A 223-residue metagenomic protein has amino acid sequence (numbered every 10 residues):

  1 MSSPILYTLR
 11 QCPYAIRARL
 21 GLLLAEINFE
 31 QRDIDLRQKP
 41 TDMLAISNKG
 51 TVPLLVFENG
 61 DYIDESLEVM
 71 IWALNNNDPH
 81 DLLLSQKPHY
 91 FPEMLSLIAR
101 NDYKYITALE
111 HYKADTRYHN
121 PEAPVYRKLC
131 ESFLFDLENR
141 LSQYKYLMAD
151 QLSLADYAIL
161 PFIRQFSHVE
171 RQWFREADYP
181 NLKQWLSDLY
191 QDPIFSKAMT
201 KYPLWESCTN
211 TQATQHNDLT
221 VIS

Functional and structural regions predicted by a protein language model:
M1-E131, Q143: GST-like domain detector, emphasizing the conserved glutathione-binding G-site in the N-terminal thioredoxin-like
N48, L82, F166, Q172-W173 (+2 more regions): Short, charged/polar low-complexity linear motifs in solvent-exposed/disordered segments
L97, N101-Q191: GST-like fold's C-terminal all-alpha helical module
Y202-S223: Acidic/histidine-enriched, glycine/proline-rich intrinsically disordered or flexible terminal extensions
